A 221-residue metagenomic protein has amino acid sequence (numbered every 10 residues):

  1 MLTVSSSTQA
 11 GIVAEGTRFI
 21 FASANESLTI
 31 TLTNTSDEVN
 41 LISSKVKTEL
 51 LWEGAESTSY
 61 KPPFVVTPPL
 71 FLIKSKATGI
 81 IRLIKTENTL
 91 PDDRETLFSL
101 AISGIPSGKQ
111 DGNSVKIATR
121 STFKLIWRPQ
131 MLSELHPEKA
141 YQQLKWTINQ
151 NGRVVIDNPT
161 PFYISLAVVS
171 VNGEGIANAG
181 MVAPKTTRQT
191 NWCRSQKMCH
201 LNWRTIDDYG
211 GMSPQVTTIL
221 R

Functional and structural regions predicted by a protein language model:
S5-S7: N-terminal signal peptide c-region/cleavage motif recognized by signal peptidases
A10-T35, L135-N149, A179: Beta-sheet-dominated interaction scaffolds and their linkers
L32-S36, V154-F162: Asparagine-centered strand-capping/turn motif at beta-strand->loop junctions
E38-V46, I164-V169: Short, hydrophobic/aromatic beta-strand segments
K47-E49, T78, T86, S103-I105 (+6 more regions): Solvent-exposed coil/turn segments that connect beta secondary-structure elements in extracytoplasmic/periplasmic
L50-Y60, Y163-L166: Short, basic/aromatic beta-hairpin or loop at an interaction surface
E56-T89, G173-M198: Intrinsically disordered, low-complexity Pro/Gly/Ser/Thr-rich segments with frequent PxxP/GP/PP motifs and embedded
T86-L135, M198-R221: Terminal connector regions
